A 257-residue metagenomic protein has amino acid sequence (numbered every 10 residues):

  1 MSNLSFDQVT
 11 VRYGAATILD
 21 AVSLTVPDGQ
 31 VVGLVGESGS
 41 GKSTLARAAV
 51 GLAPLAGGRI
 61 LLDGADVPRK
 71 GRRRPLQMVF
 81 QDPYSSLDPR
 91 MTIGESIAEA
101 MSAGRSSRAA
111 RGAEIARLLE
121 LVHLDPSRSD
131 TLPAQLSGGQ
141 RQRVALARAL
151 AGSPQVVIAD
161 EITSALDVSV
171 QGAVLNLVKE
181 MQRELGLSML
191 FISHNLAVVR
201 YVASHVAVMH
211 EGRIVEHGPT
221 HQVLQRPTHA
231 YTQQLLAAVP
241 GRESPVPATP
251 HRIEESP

Functional and structural regions predicted by a protein language model:
V35-E37: The feature captures the beta-strand-to-loop junction immediately N-terminal to the Walker
V50: Helix-to-loop junction immediately C-terminal to a conserved catalytic motif
A65-Q77, M91, E95, A103 (+1 more regions): ABC ATPase NBD coupling module
A109-S127, L236-A237: Conserved ABC ATPase "signature" region
L132-L136, Q140: Conserved ABC ATPase signature
